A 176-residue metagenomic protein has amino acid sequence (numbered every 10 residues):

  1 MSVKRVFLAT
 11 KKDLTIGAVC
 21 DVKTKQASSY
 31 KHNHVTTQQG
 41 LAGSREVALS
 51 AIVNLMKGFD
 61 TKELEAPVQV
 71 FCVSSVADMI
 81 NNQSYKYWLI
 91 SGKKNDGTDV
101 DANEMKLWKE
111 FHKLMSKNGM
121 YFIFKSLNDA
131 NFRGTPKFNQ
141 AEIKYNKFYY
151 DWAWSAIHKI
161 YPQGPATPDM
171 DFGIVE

Functional and structural regions predicted by a protein language model:
M1-V47, K57-F59, Y161, D171-E176: RNase H-like nuclease fold core
A9-K11, R133-K137, A141, Y149: Acidic, metal-ion-coordinating active-site neighborhood of RNase H-like domains and the RT-RNase H "connection"/linker
T24-Q26, W88-S91, I143-Y145: Short, low-complexity, polar/charged sequence segments that are solvent-exposed and flexible
Y30, K93-T98, D151-W152: Glycine-rich loops and low-complexity Gly/Arg-rich segments that provide flexible linkers or classic glycine-based
L41-E46, S50, D101-M105: Conserved phosphate-coordination/catalytic loops
S44-A48, I52, F138, Y150: Hydrophobic alpha-helical segments
V53-N139: RNase H catalytic domain
L127, N139-E176: Charged phosphate-binding loop/patch that engages nucleotide di/tri-phosphates or the phosphate backbone of nucleic
